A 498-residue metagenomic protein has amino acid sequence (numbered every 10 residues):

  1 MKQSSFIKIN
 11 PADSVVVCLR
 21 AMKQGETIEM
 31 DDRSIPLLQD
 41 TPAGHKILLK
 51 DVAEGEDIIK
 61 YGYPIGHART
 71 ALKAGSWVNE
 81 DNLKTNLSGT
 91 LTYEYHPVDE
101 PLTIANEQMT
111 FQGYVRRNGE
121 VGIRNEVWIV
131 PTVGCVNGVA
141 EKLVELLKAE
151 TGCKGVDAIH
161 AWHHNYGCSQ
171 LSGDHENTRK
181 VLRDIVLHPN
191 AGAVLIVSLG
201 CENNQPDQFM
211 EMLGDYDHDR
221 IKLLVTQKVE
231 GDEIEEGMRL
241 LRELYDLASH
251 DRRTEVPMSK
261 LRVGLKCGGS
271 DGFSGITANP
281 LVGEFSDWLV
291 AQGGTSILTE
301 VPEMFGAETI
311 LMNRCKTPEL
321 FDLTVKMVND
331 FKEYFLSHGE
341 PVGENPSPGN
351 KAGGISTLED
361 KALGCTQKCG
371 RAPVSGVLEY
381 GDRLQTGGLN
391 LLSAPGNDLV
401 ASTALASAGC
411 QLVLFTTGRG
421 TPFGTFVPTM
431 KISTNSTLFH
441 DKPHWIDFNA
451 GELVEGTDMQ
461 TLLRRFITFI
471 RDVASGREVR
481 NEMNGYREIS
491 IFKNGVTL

Functional and structural regions predicted by a protein language model:
K2-L412, R419-P422, V427-L498: Metallocofactor- and cofactor-centric catalytic cores in central/energy metabolism, strongly enriched
